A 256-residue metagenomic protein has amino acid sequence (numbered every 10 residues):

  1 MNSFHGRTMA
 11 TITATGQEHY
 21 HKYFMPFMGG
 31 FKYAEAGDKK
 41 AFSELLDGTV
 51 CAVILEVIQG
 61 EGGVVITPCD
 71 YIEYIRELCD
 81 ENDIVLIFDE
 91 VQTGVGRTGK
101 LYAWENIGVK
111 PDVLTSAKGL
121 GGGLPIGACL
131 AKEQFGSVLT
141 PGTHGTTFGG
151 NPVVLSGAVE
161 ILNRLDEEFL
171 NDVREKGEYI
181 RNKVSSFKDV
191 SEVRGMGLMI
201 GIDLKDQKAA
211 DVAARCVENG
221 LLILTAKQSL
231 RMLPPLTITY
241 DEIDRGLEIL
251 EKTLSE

Functional and structural regions predicted by a protein language model:
M1-E256: Conserved N-terminal phosphate-binding loop of PLP-dependent enzymes in the Aspartate aminotransferase
